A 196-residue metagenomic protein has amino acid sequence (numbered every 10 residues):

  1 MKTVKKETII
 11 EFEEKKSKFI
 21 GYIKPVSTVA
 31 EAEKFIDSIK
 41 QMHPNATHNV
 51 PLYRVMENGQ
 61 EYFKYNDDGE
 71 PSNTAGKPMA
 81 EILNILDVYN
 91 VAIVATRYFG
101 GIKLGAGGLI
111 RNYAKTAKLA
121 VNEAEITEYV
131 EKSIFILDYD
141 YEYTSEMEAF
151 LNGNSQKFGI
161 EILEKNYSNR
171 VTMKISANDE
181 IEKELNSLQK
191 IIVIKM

Functional and structural regions predicted by a protein language model:
M1-N73, S155, I162-E164, S187-L188 (+1 more regions): C-terminal regulatory domains involved in ligand/effector binding and gene-expression control
V4-T8, A117-E123, A149-E161: Short amphipathic beta-strand starts and helix->beta connectors
F63, E70-A106: Ordered, amphipathic secondary-structure segments that act as subunit-interaction surfaces in large macromolecular
G108-I110: Conserved structured catalytic cores and adjacent interaction surfaces of nucleotide-binding/hydrolyzing enzymes
A114-K132: Long, charge-dense
T127-Y141, V171-I175: Short glycine-/aliphatic-rich beta-strand segments at the starts of folded cytosolic domains
Y139-F158, E182-E184: Short amphipathic alpha-helix segments
I160-N178: Non-DNA-binding regulatory cores of transcription-related proteins, predominantly C-terminal effector-binding
